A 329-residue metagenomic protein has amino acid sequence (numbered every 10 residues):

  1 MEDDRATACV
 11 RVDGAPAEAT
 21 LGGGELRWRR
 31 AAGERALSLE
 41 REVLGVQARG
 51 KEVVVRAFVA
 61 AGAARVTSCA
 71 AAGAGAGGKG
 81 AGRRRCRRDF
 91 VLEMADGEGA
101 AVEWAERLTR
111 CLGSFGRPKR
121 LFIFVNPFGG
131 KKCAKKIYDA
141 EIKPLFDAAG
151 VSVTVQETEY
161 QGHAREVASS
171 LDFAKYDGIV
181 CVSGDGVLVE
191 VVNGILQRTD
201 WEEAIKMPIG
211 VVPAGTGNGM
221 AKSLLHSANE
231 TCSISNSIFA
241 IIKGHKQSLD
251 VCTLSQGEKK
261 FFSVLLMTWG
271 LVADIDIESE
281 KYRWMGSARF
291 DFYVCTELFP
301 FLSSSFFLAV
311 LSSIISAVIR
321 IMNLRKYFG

Functional and structural regions predicted by a protein language model:
M1-V182, V189, N193: ATP/NTP phosphate-donor binding region
N126, D185, P213-G215: Active-site glycine-centered loops adjacent to acidic/histidine catalytic or metal-binding residues that shape
T158-Y160, E166, F173, V189-G329: Catalytic core of DAGKc-family lipid kinases
